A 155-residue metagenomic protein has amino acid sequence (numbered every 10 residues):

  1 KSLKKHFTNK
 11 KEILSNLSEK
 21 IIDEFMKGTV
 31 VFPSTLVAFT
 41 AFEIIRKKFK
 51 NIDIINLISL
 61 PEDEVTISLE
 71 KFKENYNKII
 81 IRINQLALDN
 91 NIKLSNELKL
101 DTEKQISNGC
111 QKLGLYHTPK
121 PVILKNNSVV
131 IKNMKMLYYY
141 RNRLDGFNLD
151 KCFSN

Functional and structural regions predicted by a protein language model:
K1-N155: Membrane-interfacial terminal anchoring regions of lipid-handling membrane enzymes
